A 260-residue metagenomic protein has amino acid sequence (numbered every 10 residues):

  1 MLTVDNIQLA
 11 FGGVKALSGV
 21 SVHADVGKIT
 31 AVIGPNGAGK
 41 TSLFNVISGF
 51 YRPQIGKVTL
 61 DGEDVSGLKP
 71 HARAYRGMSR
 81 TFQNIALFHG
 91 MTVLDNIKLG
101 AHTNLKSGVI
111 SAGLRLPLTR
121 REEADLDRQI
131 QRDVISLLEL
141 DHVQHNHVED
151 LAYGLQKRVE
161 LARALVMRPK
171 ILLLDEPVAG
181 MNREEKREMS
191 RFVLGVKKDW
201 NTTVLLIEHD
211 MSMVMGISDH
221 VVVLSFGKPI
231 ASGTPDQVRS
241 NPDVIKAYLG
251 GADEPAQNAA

Functional and structural regions predicted by a protein language model:
M1-A260: Glycine-rich phosphate-binding loops of nucleotide-dependent enzymes
